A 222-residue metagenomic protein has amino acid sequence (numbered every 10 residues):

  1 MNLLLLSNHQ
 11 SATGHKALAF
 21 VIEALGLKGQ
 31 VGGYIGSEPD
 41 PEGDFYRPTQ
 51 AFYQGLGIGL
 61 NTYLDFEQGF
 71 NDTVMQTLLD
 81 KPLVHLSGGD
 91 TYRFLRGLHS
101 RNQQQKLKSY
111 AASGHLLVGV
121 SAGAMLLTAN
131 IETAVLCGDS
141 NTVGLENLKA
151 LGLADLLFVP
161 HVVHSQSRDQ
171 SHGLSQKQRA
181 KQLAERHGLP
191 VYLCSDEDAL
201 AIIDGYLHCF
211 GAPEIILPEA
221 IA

Functional and structural regions predicted by a protein language model:
M1-L27, Y34-R47, A51, T133-A222: C-terminal and late-domain segments of enzyme folds
G29-E38, L60-F66: A short beta-strand-loop structural module common to alpha/beta enzyme folds
E42-T91: A glycine-rich, hydrophobic loop/mini-helix early in the fold
T77, R101-G114: Catalytic-core regions built around general acid/base machinery
H85-G88, A111-N130: Catalytic nucleophile loop
T91-R101, D169: Glycine/threonine-rich flexible loop motifs
